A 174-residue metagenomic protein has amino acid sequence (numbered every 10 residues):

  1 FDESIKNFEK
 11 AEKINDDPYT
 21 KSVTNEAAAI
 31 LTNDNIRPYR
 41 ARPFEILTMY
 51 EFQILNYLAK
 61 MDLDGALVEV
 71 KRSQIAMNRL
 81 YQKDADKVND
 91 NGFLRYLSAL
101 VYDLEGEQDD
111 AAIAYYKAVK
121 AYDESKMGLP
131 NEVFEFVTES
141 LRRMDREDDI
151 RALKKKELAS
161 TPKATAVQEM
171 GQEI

Functional and structural regions predicted by a protein language model:
D2-D17, Y57-L58, D64, V68-I75 (+1 more regions): TPR/TPR-like (Sel1-like) alpha-helical repeat modules
N15-E26, N78-V88, V119-D149: Boundary/linker segments of alpha-helical solenoid repeat arrays
T24-P38, R72-K83: Repeat-mediated protein-protein interaction surfaces in helical alpha-solenoids
N35-R40, F52-L63: Second-shell loop/turn segments in exported
A41-F44, K87: Short coil/turn linker motifs that delimit alpha-helical repeat modules in TPR/alpha-solenoid proteins
E45-L55, A59, D90-L104, F136 (+1 more regions): "A position-specific structural signal for the A-helix of alpha-solenoid helical repeats
Q53, V70, Q168-M170: A mature extracytoplasmic/lumenal domain signature
E147-I174: Short loop/turn and low-complexity linker motifs enriched in small/turn-promoting residues
